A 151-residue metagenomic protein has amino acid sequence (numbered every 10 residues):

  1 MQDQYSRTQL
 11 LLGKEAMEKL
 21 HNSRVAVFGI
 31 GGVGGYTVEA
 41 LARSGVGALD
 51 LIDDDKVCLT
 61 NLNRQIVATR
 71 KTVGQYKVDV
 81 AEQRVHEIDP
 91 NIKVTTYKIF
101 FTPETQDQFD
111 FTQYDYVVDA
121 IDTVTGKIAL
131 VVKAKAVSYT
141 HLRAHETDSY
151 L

Functional and structural regions predicted by a protein language model:
M1-V25: N-terminal charged helix/coil linker that caps or initiates catalytic domains
F28: Conserved N-terminal Rossmann-fold NAD(P)-binding element of oxidoreductases
V33: Hydrophobic/small residue at the entry helix of a nucleotide-binding pocket
S44-A48: Conserved S-adenosyl-L-methionine
D53-I88: Glycine-rich phosphate-binding loop and adjoining beta1-alpha1-beta2 segment of Rossmann-like nucleotide-binding folds
E104-Q113: Short amphipathic alpha-helix with an adjacent loop that forms part of the alpha/beta core around
T140-T147: Conserved small/polar residues in nucleotide/adenosyl-binding loops
